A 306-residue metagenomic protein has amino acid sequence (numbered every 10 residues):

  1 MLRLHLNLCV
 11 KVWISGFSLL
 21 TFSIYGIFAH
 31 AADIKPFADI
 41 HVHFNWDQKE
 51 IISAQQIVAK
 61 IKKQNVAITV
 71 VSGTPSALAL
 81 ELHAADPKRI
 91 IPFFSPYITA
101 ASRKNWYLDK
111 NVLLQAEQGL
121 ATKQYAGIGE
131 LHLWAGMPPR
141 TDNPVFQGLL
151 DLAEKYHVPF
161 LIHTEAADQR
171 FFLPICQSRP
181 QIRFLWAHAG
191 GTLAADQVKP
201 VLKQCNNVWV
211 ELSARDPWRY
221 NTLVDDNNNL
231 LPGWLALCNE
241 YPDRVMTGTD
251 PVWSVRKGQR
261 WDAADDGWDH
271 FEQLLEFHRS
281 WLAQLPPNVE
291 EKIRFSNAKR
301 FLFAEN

Functional and structural regions predicted by a protein language model:
M1-V10: N-terminal secretory signal peptides that target proteins for export/translocation
K11-G26: Bacterial N-terminal signal peptides
G26-K88: An N-terminally biased module of ancient metal coordination in phosphate/nucleic-acid-related enzymes
A32, L78-L161, A214-P217, L223-V224: Active-site gating/metal-coordination segments in enzymes
A38-V42, T69-V71, P92-S95, I128-G129 (+4 more regions): Hydrophobic faces of well-ordered beta-strands that scaffold small-molecule active sites in alpha/beta enzyme cores
V42-S53, A101-Y107, G136, R219-L223 (+1 more regions): Acidic/histidine-rich helix-loop elements that form or flank divalent-metal/phosphate-binding sites at the catalytic
V58-K62, A79-I91, L114-Q124, D151-E154 (+3 more regions): Acidic (Asp/Glu)-rich catalytic clusters
R183, G191-N306: H/E-rich (His + Asp/Glu) clusters that bind or coordinate divalent metals
